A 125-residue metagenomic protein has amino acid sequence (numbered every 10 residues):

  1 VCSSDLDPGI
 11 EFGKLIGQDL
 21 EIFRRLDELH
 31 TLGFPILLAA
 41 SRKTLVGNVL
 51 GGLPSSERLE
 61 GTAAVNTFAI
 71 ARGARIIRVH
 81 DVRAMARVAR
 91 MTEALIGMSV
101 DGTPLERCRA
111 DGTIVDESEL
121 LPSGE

Functional and structural regions predicted by a protein language model:
V1-S3: Short, small-residue-biased leader/transition segments that mark boundaries at the very start of proteins
G9: Conserved phosphate/ATP/ADP-binding segment of small-molecule kinases
F12-E125: Active-site-adjacent loop and "lid" segments of alpha/beta metabolic enzymes
